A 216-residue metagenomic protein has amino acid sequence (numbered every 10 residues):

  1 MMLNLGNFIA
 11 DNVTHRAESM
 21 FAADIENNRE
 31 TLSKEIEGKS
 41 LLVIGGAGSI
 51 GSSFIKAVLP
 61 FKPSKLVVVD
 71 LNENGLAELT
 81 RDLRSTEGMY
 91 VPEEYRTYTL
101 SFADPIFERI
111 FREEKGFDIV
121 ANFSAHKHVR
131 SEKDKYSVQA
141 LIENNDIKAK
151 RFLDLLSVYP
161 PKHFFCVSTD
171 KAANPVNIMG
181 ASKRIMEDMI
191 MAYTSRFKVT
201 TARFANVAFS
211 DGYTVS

Functional and structural regions predicted by a protein language model:
M1-S40: Non-catalytic terminal and boundary segments that flank Rossmann-like NAD(P)-dependent oxidoreductase
S40-F61: N-terminal Rossmann NAD(P)H-binding glycine-rich loop of SDR-like oxidoreductase domains
A57-V68, R84, Y90-V91, L100-E143: NAD(P)H-binding glycine-rich loop region in Rossmannoid oxidoreductase-like domains and their noncatalytic homologs
P63-S64, Y159-H163, F197: A short helix->loop->beta-strand "cap" motif at the edges of active sites that frequently abuts
N72, D82, D170: Residues in the short beta-alpha loop(s) of Rossmann-like NAD(P)-binding domains
N74, P105, A172-S182, T194-S216: Flexible, glycine-rich beta-alpha linker
Y95-T97, L141, F164, V199-A202: Hydrophobic/aromatic anchor residues within beta-strands of the central parallel beta-sheet of Rossmann-like
N122, H126-E143, I147-E187, A192 (+1 more regions): Conserved Rossmann-fold NAD(P)-dependent oxidoreductase catalytic core, especially the SDR/UDP-sugar
